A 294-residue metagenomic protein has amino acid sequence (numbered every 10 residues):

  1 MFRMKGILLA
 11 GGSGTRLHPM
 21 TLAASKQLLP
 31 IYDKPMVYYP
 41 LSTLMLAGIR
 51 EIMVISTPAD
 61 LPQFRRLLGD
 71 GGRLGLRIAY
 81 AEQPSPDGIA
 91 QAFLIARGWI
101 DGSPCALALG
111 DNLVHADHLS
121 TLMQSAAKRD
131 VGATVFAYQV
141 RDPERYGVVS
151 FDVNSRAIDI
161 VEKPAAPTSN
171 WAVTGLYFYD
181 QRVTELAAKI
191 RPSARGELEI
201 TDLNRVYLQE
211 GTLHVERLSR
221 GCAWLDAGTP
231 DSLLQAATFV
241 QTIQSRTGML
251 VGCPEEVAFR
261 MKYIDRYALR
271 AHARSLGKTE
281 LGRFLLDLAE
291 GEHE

Functional and structural regions predicted by a protein language model:
M1-L8, R16-L22, L29-P30, K34-L109 (+6 more regions): Conserved N-terminal catalytic core of the sugar/cofactor nucleotidyltransferase
L28, V149-F151: A structural signal for short hydrophobic beta-strand segments in well-ordered beta-sheet cores
A81-Q83, F136, E216-L218: Conserved beta-strand termini and adjacent loop/short-helix elements that scaffold enzyme active sites in alpha/beta
A106, Q124-A127, R156-E255, Y267-A268: Catalytic-core segments of class I nucleotidyltransferases/pyrophosphorylases that form NMP-activated intermediates
L109-G110, F136, Y179-D180: A secondary-structure boundary/capping signal
A116-E144: Conserved donor-nucleotide/metal-binding helix-loop-beta segment in metal-dependent transferases, i.e., the alpha-helix
V257-R260: Charged/polar low-complexity intrinsically disordered segments, enriched in acidic residues
Y263-E294: Short, amphipathic C-terminal "tail helix"
